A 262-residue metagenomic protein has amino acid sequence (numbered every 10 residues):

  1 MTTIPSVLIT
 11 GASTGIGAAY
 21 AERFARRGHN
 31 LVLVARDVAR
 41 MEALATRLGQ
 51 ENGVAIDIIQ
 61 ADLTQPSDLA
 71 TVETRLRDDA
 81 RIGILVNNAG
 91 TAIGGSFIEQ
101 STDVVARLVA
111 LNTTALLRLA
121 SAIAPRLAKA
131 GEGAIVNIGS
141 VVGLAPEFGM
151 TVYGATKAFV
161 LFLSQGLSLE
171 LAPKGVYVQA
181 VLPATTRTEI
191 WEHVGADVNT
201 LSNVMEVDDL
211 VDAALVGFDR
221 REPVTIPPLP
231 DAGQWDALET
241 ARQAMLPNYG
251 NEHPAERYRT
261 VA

Functional and structural regions predicted by a protein language model:
G11-G15: Conserved glycine-rich cofactor-binding loop
R27-L44: Conserved glycine-rich Rossmann-like NAD(P)H-binding loop of the short-chain dehydrogenase/reductase
N88-G94: Conserved NAD(P)H cofactor-binding loop of Rossmann-fold oxidoreductase domains
S96-I98, V104-R107: Substrate-binding pocket helix/loop in short-chain dehydrogenase/reductase
A120, T156: Active-site helix of classical SDR
S140: Residue(s) in the substrate-gating loop at a strand-loop-helix junction that position the organic substrate next
A180, A196-W235: C-terminal helical subdomain
